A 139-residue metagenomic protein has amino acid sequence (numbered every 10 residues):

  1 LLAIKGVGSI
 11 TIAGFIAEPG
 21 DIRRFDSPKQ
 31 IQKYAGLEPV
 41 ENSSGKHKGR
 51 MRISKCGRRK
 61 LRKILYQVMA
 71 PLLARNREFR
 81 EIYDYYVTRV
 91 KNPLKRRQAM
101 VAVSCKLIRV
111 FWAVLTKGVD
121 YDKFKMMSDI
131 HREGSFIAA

Functional and structural regions predicted by a protein language model:
L2-K5, S9-N92, R96: Phosphate-backbone recognition surface of nucleic-acid-processing proteins
K46-H47, Y83-A139: Low-complexity, acidic/Ser/Thr- and charged residue-rich accessory regions of DNA metabolism proteins
